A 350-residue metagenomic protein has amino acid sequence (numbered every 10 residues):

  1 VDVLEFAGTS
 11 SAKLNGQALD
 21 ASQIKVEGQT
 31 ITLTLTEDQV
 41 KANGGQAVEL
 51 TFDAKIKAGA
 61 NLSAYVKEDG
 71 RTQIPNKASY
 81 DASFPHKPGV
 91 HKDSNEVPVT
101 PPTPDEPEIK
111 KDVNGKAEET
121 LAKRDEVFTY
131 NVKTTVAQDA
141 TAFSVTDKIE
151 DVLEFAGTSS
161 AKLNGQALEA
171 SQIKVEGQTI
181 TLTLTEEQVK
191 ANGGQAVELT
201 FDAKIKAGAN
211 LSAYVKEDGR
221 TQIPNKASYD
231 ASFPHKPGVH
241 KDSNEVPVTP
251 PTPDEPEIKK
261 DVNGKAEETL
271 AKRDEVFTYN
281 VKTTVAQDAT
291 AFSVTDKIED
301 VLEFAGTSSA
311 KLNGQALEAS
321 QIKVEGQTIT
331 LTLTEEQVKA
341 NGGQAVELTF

Functional and structural regions predicted by a protein language model:
V1, G16, A54-A60, Y80-F84 (+9 more regions): Beta-strand elements of well-folded, non-transmembrane domains
V1-T32, S144-E187, S293-E336: A surface/secretory-pathway sequence property marking extracellular, secreted, or lumenal proteins enriched
T9-S11, S22, N43, S63 (+15 more regions): Ser/Thr/Pro-rich low-complexity tandem-repeat tracts
S11-K13, E106-L121, S160-K162, E255-L270 (+1 more regions): Short, solvent-exposed loop/edge segments of extracellular or virion-exposed proteins
T34-T72, T183-I223, I329-F350: Low-complexity, intrinsically disordered segments enriched in Ser/Thr together with acidic residues
F52, N76-Y80, N131-V132, F201 (+4 more regions): OB-fold and OB-like beta-barrel modules that bind single-stranded nucleic acids
V66, T72-N114, S212-V215, R220-N263: Extracellular/luminal low-complexity Ser/Thr/Pro-rich, glycosylation-prone repeat/linker regions
A122-T146, A271-T295: Short beta-strand elements of extracellular/lumenal beta-sandwich folds
